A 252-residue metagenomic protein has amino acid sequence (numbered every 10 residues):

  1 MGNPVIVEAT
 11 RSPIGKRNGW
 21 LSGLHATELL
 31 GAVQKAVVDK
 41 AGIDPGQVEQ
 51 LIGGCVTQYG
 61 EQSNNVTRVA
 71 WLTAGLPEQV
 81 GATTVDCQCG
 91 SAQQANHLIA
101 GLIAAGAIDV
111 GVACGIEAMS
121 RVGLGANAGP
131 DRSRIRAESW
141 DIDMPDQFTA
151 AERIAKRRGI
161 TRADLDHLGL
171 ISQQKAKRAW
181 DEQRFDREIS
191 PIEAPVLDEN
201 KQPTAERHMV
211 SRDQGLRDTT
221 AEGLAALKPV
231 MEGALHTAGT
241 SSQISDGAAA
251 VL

Functional and structural regions predicted by a protein language model:
M1-A70, A74, E78-G81, R153-R162 (+3 more regions): Conserved active-site "lid/cap" helical segment
R11-D39, T57-G60, T83-H97, S120 (+3 more regions): Active-site pocket-shaping loop/turn-to-helix segments
R11-S12, G23, G31-A32, D164-V251: N-terminal extracellular/periplasmic Venus flytrap/periplasmic-binding protein-like
N18-G19, S63-N64, R121-N127, P203: Short acidic, glycine/serine/threonine-rich loops at helix termini
C55-V110, I142-T149, D218-Q243: Conserved catalytic cysteine-centered active-site region of acyl-thioester-dependent Claisen-condensing enzymes
V85-I116, A155-F185, A250-L252: Active-site-proximal alpha-helical scaffold in enzymes
A105-R158: Flexible glycine-/small-residue-enriched beta->alpha junction loops that bind anionic phosphate/pyrophosphate groups
